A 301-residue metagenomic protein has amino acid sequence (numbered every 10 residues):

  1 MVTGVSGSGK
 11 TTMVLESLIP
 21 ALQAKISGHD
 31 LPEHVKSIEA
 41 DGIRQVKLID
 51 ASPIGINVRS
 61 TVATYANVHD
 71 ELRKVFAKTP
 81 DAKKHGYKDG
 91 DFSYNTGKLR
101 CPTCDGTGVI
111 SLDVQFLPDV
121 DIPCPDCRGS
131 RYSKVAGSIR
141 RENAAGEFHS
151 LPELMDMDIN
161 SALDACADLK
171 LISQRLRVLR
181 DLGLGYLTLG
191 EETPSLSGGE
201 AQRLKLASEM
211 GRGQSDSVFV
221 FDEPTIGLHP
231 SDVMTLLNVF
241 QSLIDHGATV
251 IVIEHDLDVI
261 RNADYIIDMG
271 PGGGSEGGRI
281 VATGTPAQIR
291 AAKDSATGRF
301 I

Functional and structural regions predicted by a protein language model:
M1-I301: Conserved phosphate-binding elements of NTP-dependent enzyme cores
